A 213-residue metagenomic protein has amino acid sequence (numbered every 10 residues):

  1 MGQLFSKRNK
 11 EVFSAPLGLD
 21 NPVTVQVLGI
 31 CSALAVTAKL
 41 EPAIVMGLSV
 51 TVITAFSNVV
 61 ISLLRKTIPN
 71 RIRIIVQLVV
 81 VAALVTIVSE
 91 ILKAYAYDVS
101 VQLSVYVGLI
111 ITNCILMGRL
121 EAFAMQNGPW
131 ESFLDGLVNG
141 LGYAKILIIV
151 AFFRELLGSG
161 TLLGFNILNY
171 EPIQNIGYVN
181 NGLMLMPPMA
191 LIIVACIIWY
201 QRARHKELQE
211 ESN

Functional and structural regions predicted by a protein language model:
A15, S62-K66, E131-N139: Short amphipathic alpha-helical coupling elements at transmembrane boundaries
I30-L34, V50-A55, A82-S89, I111-I115 (+3 more regions): Hydrophobic core segments of alpha-helical transmembrane domains in multi-pass membrane transport and ion-translocation
L40-F56, V76, S100-I111: Structural signature of hydrophobic alpha-helical transmembrane segments
S57-N70, M117-N127: C-terminal ends of transmembrane helices
I68-V81, Q102-G108, D135: Cytoplasmic-side transmembrane-helix entry/capping segments in multi-pass membrane proteins
I87-Q102: Transmembrane alpha-helix boundary signature
L163-L183: Short, membrane-exposed interhelical loops at transmembrane-helix boundaries
Y200-S212: Membrane-interface capping segments at transmembrane-helix boundaries
